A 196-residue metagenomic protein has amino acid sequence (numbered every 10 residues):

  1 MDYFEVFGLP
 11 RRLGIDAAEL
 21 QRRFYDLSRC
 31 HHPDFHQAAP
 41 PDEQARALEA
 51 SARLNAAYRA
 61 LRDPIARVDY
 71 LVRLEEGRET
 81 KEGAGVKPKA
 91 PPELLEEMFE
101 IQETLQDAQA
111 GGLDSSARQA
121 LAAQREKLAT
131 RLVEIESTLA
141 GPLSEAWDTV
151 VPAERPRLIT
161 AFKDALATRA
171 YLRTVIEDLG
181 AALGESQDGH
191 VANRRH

Functional and structural regions predicted by a protein language model:
M1-H196: C-terminal accessory/regulatory regions appended to core domains
